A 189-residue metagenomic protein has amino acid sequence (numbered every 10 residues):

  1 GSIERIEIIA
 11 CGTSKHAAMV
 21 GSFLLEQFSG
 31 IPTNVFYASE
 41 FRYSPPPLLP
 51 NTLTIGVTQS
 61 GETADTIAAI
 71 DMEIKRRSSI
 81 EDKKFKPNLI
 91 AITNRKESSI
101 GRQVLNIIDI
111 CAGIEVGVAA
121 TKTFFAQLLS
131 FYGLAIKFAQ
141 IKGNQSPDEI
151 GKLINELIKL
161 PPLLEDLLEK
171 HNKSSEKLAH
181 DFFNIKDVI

Functional and structural regions predicted by a protein language model:
G1-E4, I8-T13, N155-I189: Cofactor-pocket helix-loop regions in the catalytic cores of large enzyme subunits
E4-K159: Glycine-rich phosphate-binding loops that contact phosphosugars or nucleotide phosphates
